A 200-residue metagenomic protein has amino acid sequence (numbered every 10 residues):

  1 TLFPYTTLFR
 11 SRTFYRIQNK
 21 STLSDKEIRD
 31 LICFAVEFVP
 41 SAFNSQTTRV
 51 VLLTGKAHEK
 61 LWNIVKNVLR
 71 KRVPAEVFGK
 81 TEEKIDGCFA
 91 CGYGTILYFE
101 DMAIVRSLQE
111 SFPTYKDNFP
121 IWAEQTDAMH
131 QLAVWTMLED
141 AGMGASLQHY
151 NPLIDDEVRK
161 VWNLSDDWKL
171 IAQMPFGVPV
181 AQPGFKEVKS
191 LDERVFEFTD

Functional and structural regions predicted by a protein language model:
L2-G94, F198-D200: N-terminal amphipathic, basic helical "cap/leader" segment at the start of enzyme domains
P4, F9-Y15, L170-D200: C-terminal helix-cap and adjacent tail motif
V36, M102, F112-K160: Small-aliphatic-rich amphipathic alpha-helix that forms the alpha element of a beta-alpha
K60-W62, I104-L108: Short acidic/glycine-rich loop or secondary-structure boundary segments that cap or lie
K66-N67, Q109-N118, V188: Short, surface-exposed, charged loop/turn segments at secondary-structure junctions
V68-L69, N163-D166: Short, hinge-like loop/turn segments at secondary-structure boundaries
G92-T95, A141, A172: Generic beta-strand structural signal
Y93-A103: Active-site-adjacent structural patch at catalytic or cofactor/ligand-binding sites
